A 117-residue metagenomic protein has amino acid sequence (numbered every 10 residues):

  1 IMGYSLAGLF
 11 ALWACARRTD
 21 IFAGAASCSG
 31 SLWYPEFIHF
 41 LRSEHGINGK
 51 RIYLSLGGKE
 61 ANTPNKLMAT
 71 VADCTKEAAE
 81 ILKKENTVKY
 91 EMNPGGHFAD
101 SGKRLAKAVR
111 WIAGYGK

Functional and structural regions predicted by a protein language model:
I1-K117: Non-catalytic cap/lid and distal C-terminal segments of serine-dependent acyl enzymes
